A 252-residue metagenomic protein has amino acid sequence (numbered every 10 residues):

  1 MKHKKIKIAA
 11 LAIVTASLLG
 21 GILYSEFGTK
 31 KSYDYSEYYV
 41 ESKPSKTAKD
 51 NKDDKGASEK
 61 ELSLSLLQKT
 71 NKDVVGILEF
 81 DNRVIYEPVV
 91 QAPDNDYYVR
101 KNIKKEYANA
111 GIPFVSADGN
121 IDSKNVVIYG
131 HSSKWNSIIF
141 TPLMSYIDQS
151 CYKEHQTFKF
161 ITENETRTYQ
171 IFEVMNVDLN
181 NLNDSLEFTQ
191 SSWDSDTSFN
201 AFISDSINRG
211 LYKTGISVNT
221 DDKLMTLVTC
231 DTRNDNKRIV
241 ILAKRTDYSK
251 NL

Functional and structural regions predicted by a protein language model:
M1-V14: N-terminal Sec-pathway targeting helices
V14-I22: Hydrophobic core
G21-L252: Solvent-exposed, non-transmembrane regions of membrane-associated and secreted proteins
